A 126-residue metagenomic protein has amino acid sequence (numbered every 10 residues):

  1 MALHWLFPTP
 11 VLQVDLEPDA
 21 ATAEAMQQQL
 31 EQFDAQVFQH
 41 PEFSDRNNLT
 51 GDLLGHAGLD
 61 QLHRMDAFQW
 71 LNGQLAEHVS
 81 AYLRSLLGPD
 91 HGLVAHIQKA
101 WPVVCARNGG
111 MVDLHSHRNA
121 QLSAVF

Functional and structural regions predicted by a protein language model:
M1-L86: Non-heme Fe(II)/2-oxoglutarate
G73-F126: Conserved double-stranded beta-helix
